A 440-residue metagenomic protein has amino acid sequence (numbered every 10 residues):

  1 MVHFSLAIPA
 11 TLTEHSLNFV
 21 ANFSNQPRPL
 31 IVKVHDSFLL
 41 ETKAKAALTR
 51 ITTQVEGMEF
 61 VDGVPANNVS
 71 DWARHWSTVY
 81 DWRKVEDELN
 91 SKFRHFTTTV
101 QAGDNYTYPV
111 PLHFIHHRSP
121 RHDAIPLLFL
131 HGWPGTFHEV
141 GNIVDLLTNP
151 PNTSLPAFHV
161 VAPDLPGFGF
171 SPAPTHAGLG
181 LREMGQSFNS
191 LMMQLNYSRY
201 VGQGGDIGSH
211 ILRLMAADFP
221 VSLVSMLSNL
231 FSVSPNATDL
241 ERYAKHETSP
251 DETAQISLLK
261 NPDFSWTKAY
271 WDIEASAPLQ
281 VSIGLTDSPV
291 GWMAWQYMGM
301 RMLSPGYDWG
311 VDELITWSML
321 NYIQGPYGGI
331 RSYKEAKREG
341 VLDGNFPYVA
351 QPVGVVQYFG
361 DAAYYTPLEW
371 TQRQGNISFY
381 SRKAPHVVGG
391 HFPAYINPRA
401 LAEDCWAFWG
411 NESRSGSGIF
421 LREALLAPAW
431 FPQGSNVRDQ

Functional and structural regions predicted by a protein language model:
M1-A10, Q440: Fungal secretory targeting signals
L39-R118, P326-L342: Non-catalytic accessory segments flanking enzyme active sites
K84, T153, V161, L165-L179 (+1 more regions): Glycine-rich "HGGG/HGxG" loop immediately N-terminal to the catalytic nucleophile of the alpha/beta-hydrolase
A124-G132: Short beta-strand element of the alpha/beta-hydrolase
W133-D145: The serine-hydrolase catalytic nucleophile loop
L146-L155, Q194-Q255, R414: Conserved hydrolase catalytic core segment
H176-Q194: Alpha/beta-hydrolase active-site loop
E274-Q440: C-terminal subdomain of alpha/beta-hydrolase-fold enzymes, centered on the catalytic histidine and its supporting
